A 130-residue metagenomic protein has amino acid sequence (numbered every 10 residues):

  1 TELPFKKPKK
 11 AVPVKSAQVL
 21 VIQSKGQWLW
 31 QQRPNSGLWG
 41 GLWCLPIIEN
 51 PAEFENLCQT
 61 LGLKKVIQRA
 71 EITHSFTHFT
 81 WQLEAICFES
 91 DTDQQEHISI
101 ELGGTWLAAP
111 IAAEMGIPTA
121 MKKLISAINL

Functional and structural regions predicted by a protein language model:
T1-L130: Intrinsically disordered, low-complexity, charged terminal extensions of DNA damage-control enzymes
